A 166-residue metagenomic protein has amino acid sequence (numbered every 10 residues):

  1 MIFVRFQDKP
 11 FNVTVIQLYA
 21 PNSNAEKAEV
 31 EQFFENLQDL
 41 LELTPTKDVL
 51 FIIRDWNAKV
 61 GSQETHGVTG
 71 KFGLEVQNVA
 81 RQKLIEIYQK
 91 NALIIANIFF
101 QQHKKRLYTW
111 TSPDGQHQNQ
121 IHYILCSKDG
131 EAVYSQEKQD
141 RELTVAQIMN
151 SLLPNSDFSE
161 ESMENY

Functional and structural regions predicted by a protein language model:
M1-Y166: A shared catalytic/ligand-binding motif for oxyanion handling
